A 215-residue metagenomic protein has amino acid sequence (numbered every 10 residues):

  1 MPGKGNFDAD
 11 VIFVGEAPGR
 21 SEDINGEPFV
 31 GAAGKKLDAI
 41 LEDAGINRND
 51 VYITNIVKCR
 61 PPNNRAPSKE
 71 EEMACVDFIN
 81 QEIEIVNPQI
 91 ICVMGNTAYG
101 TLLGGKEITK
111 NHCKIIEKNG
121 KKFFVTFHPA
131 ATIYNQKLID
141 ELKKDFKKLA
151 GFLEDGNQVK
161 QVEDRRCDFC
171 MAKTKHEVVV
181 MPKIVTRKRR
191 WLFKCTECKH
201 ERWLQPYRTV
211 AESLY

Functional and structural regions predicted by a protein language model:
M1-A32, A39-D43, N119, D155 (+1 more regions): Active-site and ligand/interface coordination hotspots across diverse enzymes and nucleic-acid-associated assemblies
F7, G26-G34, S68, L142 (+1 more regions): Short, conserved glycine- and acidic-residue-centered signature motifs in active-site or ligand-binding loops
K36-A39, F78: Short Gly/charged-rich anion-binding patches and loops
A44, R48-N49, I56-E163, D168-M171 (+2 more regions): Glycine/proline-rich loop-helix segments at beta-alpha junctions forming the active-site rim of enzyme cores
K175-E177, L204-Q205: Short, non-ligating residues that shape and space the ligands of small metal-coordination modules and catalytic
V179-L192: Short linker/helix segments within small regulatory modules
L192-Y215: Short metal-binding segments enriched for Cys and/or His
